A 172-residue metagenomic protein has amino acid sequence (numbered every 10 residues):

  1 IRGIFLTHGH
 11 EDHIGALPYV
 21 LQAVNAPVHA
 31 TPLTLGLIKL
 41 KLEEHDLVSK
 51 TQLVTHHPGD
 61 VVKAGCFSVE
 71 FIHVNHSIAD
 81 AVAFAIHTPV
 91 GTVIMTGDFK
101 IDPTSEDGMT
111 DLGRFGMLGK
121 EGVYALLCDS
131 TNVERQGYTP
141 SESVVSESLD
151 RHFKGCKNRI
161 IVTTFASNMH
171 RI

Functional and structural regions predicted by a protein language model:
I1-F5, H10-I172: His/Asp/Glu-rich metal-coordinating catalytic cores of metallo-dependent phosphodiesterases/hydrolases acting on
